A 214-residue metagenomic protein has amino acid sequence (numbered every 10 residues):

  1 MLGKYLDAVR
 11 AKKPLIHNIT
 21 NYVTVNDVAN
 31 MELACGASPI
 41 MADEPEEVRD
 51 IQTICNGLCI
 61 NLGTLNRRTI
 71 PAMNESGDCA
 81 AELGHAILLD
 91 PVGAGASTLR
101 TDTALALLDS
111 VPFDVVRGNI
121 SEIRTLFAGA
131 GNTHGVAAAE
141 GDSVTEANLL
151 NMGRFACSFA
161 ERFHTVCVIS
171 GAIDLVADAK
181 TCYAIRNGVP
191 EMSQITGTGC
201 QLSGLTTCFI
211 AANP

Functional and structural regions predicted by a protein language model:
M1-N74, C79-A81, A86, R154-P214: Small-residue (G/A/S/T)-rich helix-start motifs and N-terminal tracts that mark the onset
T20, R68, G95-A96, A147-N148: Residues that cap or flank secondary-structure elements
V48, A94-G95, E122-T125, S193: Short gly/pro/ser/thr-enriched loop/turn and capping motifs at secondary-structure boundaries
T69-G118: Glycine/small-residue-rich loop that forms an oxyanion/phosphate-binding "nest" at active or ligand-binding sites
R100-C182: Conserved phosphate/ATP/ADP-binding segment of small-molecule kinases
